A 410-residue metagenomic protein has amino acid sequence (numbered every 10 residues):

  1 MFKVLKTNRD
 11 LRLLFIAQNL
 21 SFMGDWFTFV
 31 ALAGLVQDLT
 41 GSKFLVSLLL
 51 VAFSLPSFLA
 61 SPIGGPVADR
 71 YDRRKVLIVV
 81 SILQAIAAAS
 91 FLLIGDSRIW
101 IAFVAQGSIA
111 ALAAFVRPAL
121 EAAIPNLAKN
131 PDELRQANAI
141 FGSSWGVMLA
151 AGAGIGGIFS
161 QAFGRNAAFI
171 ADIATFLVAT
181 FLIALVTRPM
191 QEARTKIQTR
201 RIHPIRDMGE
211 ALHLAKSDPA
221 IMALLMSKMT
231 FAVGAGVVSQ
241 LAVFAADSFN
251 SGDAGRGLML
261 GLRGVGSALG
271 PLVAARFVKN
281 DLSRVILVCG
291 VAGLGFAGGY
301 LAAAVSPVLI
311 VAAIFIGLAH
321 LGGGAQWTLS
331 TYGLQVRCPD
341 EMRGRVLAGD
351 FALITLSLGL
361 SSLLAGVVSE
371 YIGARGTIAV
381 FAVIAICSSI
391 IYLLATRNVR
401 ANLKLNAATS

Functional and structural regions predicted by a protein language model:
M1-L11, P189-M226: Juxtamembrane intracellular "pre-TM" segments in multi-pass secondary transporters
L13-F29, F53-P66, D72-Q84, I101-S160 (+6 more regions): Substrate-agnostic recognition of the 12-TM MFS/MFS-like secondary transporter fold
N19, V30-A31, F163-I170, D207 (+2 more regions): A single, central transmembrane helix in multi-pass transporters
F27-P56: Extracellular/periplasmic helix-loop-helix junction of adjacent transmembrane segments in MFS-like secondary
A33-L39, L92-I94, A151-A171, D247-S248 (+1 more regions): Transmembrane alpha-helix termini and helix-breaking/packing motifs in multi-pass membrane transporters
S42-L50, L134, G252-L260: Juxtamembrane helix-start elements in MFS-like secondary transporters
L59-I63, R74-V76, V80, S90 (+2 more regions): C-terminal transmembrane bundle of multi-pass solute transporters/carriers
A122, N126-L127, F169-T199, L394-N406: Helix-loop junctions on the cytosolic side of multi-pass membrane transporters, especially the intracellular loop
